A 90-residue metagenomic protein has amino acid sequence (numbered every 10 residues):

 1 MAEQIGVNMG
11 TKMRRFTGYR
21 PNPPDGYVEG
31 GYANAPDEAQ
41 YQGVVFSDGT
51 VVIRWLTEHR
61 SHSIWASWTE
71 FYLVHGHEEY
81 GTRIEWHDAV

Functional and structural regions predicted by a protein language model:
M1-M13, W86-V90: Short intrinsically disordered terminal tails
A2-G6, A39-Q40, T69-V74: Intrinsically disordered, low-complexity boundary segments flanking structured domains
G6-Y32: A short beta-strand micro-motif
N8-G10, A33, V45, G76-E78: A generic structural signal for short, solvent-exposed coil/turn residues that cap or connect secondary-structure
R15-T17, Q42-V44, T50-R54: Ordered hydrophobic segments in well-structured contexts
P23-A35, E58-A66: Short, surface-exposed beta-strand/loop "edge" segments at domain boundaries and coil↔beta transitions
G31-S47: Amphipathic, interaction-prone secondary-structure segments
S47-D88: Acidic, aromatic-enriched beta-alpha/helix-loop junctions
